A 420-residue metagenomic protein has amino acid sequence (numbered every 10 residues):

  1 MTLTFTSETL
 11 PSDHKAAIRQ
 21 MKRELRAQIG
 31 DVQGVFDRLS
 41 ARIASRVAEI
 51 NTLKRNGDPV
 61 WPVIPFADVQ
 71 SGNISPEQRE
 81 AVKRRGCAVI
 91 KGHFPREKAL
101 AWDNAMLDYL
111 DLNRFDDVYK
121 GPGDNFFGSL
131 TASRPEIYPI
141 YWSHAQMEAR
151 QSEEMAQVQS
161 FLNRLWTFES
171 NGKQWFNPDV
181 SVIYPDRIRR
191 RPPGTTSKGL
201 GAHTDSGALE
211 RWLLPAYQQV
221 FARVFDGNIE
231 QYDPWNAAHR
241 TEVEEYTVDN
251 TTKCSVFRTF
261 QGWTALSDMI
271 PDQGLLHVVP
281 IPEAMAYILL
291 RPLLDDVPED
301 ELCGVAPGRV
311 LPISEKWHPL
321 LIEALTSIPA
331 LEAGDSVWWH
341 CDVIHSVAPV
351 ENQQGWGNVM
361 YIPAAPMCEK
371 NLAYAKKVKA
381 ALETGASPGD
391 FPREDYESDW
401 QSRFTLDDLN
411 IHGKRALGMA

Functional and structural regions predicted by a protein language model:
M1-R84, S402, L406-A420: Fe(II)/2-oxoglutarate
T2-E8, D13-K15, R19, P292-A420: Conserved double-stranded beta-helix
T2-T4, G57, E77, V82-R85 (+4 more regions): Non-heme Fe(II) oxygenase catalytic core, chiefly the N-lobe of the double-stranded beta-helix
R23-G30, A48, T52-R55, K83 (+8 more regions): Generic surface-pattern signal
E24, Q28, R42, A105 (+2 more regions): Residues that form generic nucleotide/phosphate-binding pockets
V35-K54, E77, Y109-L110, V182 (+1 more regions): Charged, low-complexity, helix-prone segments enriched in Lys/Glu/Asp/Gln
A88: Short acidic/polar active-site loop segments enriched in Thr and Asp
